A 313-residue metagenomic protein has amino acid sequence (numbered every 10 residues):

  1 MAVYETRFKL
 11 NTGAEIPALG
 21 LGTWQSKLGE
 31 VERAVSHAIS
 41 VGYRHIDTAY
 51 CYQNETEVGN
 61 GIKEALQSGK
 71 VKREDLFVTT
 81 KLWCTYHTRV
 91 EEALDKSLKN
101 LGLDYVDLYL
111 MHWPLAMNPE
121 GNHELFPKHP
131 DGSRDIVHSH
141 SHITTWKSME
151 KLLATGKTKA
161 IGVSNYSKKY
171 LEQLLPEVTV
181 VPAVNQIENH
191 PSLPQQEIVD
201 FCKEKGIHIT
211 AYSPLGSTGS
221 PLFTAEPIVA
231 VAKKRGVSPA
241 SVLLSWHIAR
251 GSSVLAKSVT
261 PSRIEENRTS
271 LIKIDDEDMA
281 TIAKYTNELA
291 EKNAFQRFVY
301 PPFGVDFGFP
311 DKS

Functional and structural regions predicted by a protein language model:
M1-L76, E91, K151, L215-T218 (+1 more regions): N-terminal binding-site loop/beta-alpha segment at the start of enzyme catalytic domains that lines or forms
L10-N11, G59-R73, L98-L103, L175-V178 (+1 more regions): Acidic (Asp/Glu)-rich catalytic clusters
G20, T80, L110, G162-N165 (+1 more regions): Short beta-strand segments
K27-I39, Y86-L101, K169-E172, P194: Short, acidic/polar
R44, D104-D107, K159, A183: Short acidic/polar active-site loop segments enriched in Thr and Asp
K72-Y86, L108-P114, E188-N189: A short, structured active-site edge motif that brings together acidic residues
V90-M111, K151-L153: CE4/NodB-like, metal-dependent polysaccharide N-deacetylase domain that modifies extracellular/periplasmic N-acetylated
L115-S313: Beta/alpha (TIM)-barrel catalytic core signal, keyed to glycine-rich beta->alpha loops juxtaposed to Asp/Glu that bind
